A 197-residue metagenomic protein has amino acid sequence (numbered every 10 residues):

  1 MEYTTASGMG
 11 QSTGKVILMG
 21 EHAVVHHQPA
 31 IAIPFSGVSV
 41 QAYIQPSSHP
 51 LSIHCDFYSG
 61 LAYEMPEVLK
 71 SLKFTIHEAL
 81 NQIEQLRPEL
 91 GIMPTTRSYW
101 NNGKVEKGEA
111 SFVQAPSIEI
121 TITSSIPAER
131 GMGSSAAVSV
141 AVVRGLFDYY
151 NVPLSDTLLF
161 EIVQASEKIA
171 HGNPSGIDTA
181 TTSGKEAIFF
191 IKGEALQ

Functional and structural regions predicted by a protein language model:
M1-M132, R144-L154, K185-A187, G193: ATP-binding N-lobe of GHMP and related small-molecule kinases
S135: Short, conserved phosphate/pyrophosphate- and ester-handling motifs at nucleotide-, phospho-/glycolipid
L154-L196: Alpha/beta catalytic cores of group-transfer enzymes, especially the acyltransferase/condensing modules of polyketide
